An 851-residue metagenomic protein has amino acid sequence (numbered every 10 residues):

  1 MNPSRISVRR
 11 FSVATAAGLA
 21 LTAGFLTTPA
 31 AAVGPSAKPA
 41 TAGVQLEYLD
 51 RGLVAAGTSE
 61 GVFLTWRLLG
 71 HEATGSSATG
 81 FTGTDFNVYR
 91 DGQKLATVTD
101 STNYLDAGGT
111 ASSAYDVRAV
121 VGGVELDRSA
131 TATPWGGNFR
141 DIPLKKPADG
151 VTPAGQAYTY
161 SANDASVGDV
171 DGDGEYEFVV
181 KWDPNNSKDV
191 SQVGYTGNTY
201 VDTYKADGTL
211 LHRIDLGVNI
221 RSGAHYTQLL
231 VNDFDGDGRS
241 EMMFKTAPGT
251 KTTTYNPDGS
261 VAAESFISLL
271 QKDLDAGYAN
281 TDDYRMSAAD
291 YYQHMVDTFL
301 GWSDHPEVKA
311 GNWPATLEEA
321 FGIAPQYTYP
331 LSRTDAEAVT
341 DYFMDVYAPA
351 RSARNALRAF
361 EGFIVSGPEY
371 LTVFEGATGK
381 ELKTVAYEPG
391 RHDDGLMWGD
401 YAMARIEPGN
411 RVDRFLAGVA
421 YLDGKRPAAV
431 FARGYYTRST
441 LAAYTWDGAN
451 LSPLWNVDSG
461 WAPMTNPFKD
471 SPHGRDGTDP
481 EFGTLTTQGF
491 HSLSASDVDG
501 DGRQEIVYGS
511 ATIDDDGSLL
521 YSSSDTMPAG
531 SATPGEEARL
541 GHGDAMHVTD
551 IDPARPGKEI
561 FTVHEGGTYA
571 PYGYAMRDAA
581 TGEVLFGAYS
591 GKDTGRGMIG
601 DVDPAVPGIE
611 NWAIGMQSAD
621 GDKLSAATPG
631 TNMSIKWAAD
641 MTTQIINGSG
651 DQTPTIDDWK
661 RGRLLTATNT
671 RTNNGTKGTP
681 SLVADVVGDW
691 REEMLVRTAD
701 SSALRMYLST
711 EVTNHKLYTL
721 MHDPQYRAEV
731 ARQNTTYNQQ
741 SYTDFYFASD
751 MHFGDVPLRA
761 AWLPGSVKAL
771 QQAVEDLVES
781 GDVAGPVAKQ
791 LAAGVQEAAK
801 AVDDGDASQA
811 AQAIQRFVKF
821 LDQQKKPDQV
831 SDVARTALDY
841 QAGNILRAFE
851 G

Functional and structural regions predicted by a protein language model:
M1-V33: Secretory targeting and sorting signals
V33-A56, V778-S780: Short, compositionally biased P/S/T/A/G/V-rich stretches that sit at domain boundaries
K38-D50, G61, H71-A73, S77-T79 (+3 more regions): Beta-propeller-forming repeat regions
G57-T58, N87-R90: Short beta-strand segments and strand-loop junctions that repeat across beta-rich extracellular domains
T58-T65: Short coil/turn motif common to extracellular beta-sandwich-like domains
L68: GIY-YIG-like beta-to-alpha core
T84-V88, L704: Short beta-strand elements bearing conserved aromatic residues within extracellular beta-rich modules
W762-G851: Soluble extracellular-acting proteins and domains
